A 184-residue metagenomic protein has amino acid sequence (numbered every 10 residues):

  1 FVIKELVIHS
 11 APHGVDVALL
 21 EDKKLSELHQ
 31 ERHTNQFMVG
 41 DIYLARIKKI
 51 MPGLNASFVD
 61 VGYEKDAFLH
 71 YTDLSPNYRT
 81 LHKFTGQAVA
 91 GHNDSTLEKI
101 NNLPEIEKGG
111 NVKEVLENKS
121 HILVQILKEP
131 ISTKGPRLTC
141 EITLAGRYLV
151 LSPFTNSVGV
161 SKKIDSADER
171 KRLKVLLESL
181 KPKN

Functional and structural regions predicted by a protein language model:
F1-N184: Single-stranded RNA-binding surfaces
